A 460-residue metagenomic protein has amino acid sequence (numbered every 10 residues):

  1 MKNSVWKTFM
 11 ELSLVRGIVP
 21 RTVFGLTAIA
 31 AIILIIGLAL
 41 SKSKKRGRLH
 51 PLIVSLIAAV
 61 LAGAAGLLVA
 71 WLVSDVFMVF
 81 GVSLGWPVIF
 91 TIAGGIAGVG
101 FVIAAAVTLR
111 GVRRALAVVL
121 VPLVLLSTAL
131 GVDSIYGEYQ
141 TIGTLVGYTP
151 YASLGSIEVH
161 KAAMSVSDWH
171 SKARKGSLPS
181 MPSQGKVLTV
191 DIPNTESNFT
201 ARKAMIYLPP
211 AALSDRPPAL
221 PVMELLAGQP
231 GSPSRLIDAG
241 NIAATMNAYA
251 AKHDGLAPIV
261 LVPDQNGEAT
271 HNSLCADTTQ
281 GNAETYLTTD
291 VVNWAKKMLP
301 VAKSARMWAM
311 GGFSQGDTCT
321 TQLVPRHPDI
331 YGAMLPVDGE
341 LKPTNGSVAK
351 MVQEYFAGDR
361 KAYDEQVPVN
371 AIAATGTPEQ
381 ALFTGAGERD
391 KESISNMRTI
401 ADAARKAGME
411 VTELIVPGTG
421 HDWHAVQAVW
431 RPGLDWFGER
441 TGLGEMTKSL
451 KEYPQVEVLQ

Functional and structural regions predicted by a protein language model:
K2-Q460: Non-catalytic cap/lid and distal C-terminal segments of serine-dependent acyl enzymes
